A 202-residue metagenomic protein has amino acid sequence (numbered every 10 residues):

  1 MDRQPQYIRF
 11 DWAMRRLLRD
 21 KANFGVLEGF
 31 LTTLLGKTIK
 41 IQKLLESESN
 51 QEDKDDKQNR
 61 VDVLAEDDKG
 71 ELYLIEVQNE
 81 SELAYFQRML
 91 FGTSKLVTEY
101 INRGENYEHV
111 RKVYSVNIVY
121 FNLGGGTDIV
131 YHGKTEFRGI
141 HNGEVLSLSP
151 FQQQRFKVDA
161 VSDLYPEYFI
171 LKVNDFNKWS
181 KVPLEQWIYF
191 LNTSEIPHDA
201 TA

Functional and structural regions predicted by a protein language model:
M1-A202: Elongated, amphipathic alpha-helical interaction scaffolds
